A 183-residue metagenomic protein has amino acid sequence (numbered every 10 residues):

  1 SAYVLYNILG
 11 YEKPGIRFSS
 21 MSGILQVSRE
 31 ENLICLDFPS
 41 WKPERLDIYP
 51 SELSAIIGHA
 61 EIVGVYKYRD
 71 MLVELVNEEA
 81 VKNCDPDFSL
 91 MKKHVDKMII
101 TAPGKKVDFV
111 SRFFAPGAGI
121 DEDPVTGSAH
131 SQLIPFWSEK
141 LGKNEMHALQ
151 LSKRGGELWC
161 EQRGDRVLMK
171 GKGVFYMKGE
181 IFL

Functional and structural regions predicted by a protein language model:
S1-L183: Active-site proximal loop and beta-alpha junction motif in alpha/beta enzyme cores
